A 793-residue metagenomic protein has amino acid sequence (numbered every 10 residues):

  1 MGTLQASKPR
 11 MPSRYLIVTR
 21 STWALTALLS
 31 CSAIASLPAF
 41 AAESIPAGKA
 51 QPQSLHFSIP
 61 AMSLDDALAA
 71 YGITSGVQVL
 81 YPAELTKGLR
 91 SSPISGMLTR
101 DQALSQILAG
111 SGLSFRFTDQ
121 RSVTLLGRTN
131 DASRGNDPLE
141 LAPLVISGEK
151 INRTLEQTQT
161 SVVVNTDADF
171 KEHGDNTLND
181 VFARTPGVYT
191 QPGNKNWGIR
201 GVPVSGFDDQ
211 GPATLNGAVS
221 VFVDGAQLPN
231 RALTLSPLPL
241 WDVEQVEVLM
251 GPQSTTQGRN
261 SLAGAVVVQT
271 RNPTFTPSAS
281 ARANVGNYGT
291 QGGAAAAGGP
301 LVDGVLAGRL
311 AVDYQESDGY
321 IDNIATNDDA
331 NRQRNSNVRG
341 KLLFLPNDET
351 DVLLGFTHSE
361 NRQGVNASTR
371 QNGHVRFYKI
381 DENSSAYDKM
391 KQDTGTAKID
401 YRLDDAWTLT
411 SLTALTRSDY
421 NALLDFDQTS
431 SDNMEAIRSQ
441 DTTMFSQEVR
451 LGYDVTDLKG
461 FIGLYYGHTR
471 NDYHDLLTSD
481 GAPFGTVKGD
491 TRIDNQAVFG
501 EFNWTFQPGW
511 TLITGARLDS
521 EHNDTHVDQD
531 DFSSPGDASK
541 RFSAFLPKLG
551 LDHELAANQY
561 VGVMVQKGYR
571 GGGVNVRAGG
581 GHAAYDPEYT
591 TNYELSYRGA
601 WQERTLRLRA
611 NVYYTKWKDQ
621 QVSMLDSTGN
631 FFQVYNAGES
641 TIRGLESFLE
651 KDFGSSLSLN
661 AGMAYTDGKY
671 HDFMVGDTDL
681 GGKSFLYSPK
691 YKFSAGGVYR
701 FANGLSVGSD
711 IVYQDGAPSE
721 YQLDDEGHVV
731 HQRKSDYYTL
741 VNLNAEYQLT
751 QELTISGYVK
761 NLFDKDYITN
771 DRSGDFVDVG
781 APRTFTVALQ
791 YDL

Functional and structural regions predicted by a protein language model:
P46, L68-S75, Q120, G127-K171 (+1 more regions): Short, acidic, small-residue-rich periplasmic hinge/interaction motif at the N-terminus of Gram-negative outer-membrane
V123-L125, V181, N196-G198, F222 (+5 more regions): N-terminal periplasmic accessory domains that precede and gate Gram-negative outer-membrane beta-barrel machines
V123-L126, T154, N179-A226: Extracytoplasmic beta-strand/coil segments of soluble accessory domains associated with Gram-negative outer-membrane
L144, K398-F426, E554, Y560-Q566 (+3 more regions): Membrane-embedded beta-barrel scaffold of Gram-negative outer-membrane proteins
G211-P212, A218-V219, D224-M250: Short acidic/polar hinge/loop motifs at secondary-structure boundaries that mediate gating or recognition
S278-S280, V285-S317, I321, A325-G364 (+9 more regions): Transmembrane beta-barrel wall of Gram-negative outer-membrane proteins
E360-V375, D419, H468-T478, H522 (+6 more regions): Surface-exposed extracellular loop regions of Gram-negative outer-membrane beta-barrel proteins, predominantly
K459, T505, T511-L512, S520 (+5 more regions): Gram-negative outer-membrane beta-barrel transporters
